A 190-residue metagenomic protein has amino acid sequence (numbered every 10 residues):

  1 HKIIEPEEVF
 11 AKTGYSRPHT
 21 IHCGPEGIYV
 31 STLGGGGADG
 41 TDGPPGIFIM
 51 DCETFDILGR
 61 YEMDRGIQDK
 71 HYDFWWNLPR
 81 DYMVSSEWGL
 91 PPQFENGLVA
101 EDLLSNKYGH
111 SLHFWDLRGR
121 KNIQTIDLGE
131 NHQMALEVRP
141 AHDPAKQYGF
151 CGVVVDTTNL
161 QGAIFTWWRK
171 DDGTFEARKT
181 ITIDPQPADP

Functional and structural regions predicted by a protein language model:
K2-G14, I57-D69, N122-L136, E176-P190: Surface-exposed loop and turn segments in beta-propeller and other repeat-based domains that flank or scaffold
K2-L78: Asp-box/WD-like beta-propeller blade repeats and closely related beta-sheet repeat scaffolds
G14-P25, Y72-D81, L90, E137-Y148 (+2 more regions): Structural signature of eukaryotic scaffold interfaces centered on beta-propeller domains
S31-G43, S86-K107, C151-F165: Short, conserved, GDST-rich strand-edge loop motifs in beta-rich repeat architectures
G43-F55, E101-R120, G162-D171: Beta-propeller blade signature
L58-R60, M83, G109: Extended, regular secondary-structure scaffolds
L117, Q124-L128, A141, G173: Intrinsically disordered, low-complexity terminal tails/loops enriched in metal-binding residues
Q133-P190: Long, well-ordered mid-to-C-terminal structural blocks that present hydrophobic/aromatic surfaces
